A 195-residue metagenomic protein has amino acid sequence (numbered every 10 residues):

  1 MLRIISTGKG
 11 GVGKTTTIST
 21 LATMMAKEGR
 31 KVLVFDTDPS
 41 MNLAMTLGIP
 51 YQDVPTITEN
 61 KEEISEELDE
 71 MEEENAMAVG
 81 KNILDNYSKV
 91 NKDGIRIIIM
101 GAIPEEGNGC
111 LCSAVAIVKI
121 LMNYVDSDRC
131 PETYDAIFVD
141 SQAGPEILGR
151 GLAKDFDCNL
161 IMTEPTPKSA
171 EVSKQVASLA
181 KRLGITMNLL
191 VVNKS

Functional and structural regions predicted by a protein language model:
L2-P39: Walker A/P-loop phosphate-binding motif and the immediately C-terminal alpha-helix
I4, F35, R96-I98, C158-L160 (+1 more regions): Hydrophobic/aromatic beta-strand patches that form the interior of the parallel beta-sheet core in alpha/beta enzyme
G8-K9, T37-D38, M100-A102, S141-Q142 (+2 more regions): Fold-independent oxyanion-binding glycine-rich loops and adjacent beta-strand/coil segments at enzyme active sites
T15-S19, V115, A170: Short amphipathic alpha-helical segment that frequently serves as the phosphate-/nucleotide-binding helix
A26-D93: N-terminal phosphate/diphosphate-binding loop that engages ATP/GTP or pyrophosphate donors across diverse enzyme folds
K27-E28, A116-S195: Conserved catalytic-core segment of NTP-binding enzymes
N42-A44, E105, E146-L148: Conserved protein kinase catalytic core
N75-P145: Phosphate-binding/switch loop-helix module in NTP-utilizing enzymes
